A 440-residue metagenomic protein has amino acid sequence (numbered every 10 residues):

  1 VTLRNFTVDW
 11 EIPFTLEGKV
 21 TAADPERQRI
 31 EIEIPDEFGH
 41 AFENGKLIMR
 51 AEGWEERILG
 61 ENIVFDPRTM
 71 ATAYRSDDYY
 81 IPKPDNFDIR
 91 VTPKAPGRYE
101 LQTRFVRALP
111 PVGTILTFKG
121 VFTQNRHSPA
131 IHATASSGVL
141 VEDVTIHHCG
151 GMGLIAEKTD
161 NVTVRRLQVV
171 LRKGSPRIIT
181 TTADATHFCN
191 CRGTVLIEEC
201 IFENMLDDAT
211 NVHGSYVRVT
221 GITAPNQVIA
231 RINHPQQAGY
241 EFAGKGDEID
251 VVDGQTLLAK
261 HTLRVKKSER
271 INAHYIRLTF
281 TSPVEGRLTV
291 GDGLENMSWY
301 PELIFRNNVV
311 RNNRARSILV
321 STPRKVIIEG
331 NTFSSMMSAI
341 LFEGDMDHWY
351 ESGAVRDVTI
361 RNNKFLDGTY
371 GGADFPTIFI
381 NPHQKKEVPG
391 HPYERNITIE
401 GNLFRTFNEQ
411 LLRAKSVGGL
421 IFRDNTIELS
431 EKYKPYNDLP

Functional and structural regions predicted by a protein language model:
V1-H147, R172-I179, E203-P301: Extracellular polysaccharide-degrading/modifying enzymes targeting complex plant/algal/animal polysaccharides
V1-T2, S136-L140, E157-T163, G193-L196 (+5 more regions): Short "repeat-start/strand-capping" segments in structured domains, especially the N-termini of parallel beta-helix
I12-L16, H127-A130, G150-A156, R172-D184 (+8 more regions): Short glycine/acidic-rich loop motifs that flank beta-strands on beta-rich extracellular proteins
T123-Q124, H132-G138, T145-H148, I155-K158 (+13 more regions): Low-complexity, polar/charged sequence tracts that form flexible coils or short amphipathic helices and often embed
H127-A130, D184-H187, P235-A238, G291-L294 (+3 more regions): Short, recurring structural edge motifs at helix starts
E157, N161-E203, D347-R361, L366: Extended hydrophobic/aromatic segments used for targeting, binding, or gating
G372, H391-E400: Generic long, charged, amphipathic alpha-helical segments
